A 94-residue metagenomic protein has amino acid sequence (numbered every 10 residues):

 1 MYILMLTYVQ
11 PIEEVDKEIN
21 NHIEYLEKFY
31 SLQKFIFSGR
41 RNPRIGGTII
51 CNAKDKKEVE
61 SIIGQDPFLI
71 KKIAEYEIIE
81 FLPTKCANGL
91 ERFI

Functional and structural regions predicted by a protein language model:
M1-I94: Conserved, structured core segments of small domains
